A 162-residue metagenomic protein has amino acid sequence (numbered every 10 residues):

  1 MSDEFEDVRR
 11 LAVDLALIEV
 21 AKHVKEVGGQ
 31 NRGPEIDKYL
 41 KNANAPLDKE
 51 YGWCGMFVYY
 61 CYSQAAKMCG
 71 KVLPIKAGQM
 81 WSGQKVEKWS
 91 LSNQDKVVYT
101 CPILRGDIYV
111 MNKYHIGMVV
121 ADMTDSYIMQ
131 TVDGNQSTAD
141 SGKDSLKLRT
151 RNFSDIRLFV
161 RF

Functional and structural regions predicted by a protein language model:
M1-K71: N-terminal capping segments
E6-V8, K67-S141: ...with weaker cross-activation on analogous glycine-rich loops/strands in unrelated enzymes
I18, D48, P74, K147-R149 (+1 more regions): Compositionally biased amphipathic helical and low-complexity segments enriched in hydrophobic
Q30-K49, V110-S154: Glycine-rich catalytic cores of cysteine/serine-nucleophile enzymes that process amide/ester linkages in cell-envelope
P34, D48, G52-G55, K76 (+4 more regions): Alpha-helical structural elements
Y39, A43, M56, Y60 (+3 more regions): Surface-exposed loop/turn and secondary-structure junction residues enriched for glycine/proline
D155-F162: Long, low-complexity intrinsically disordered regions
